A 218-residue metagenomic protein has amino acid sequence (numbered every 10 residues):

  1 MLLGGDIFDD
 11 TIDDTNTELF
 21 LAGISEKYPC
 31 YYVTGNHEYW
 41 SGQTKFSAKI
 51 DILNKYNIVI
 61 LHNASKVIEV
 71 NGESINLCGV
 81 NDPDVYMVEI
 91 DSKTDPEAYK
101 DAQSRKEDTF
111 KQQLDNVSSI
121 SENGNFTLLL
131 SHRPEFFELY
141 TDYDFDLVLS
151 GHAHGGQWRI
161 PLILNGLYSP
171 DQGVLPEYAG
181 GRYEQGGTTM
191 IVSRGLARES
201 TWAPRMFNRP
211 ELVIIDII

Functional and structural regions predicted by a protein language model:
M1-D6, C30-N36, L61-A64, L128-S131 (+2 more regions): Active-site neighborhood of phospho(di)ester-bond hydrolases with catalytic His/Asp-centered motifs
M1-L61: Membrane-embedded segments
I7-D10, N36-W40, K66-I68, D82-V85 (+3 more regions): Solvent-exposed loop/turn segments at secondary-structure junctions within structured extracellular/periplasmic domains
I7-D14, E38-S47, V85-R105, L162-L175 (+1 more regions): Acidic/histidine-rich helix-loop elements that form or flank divalent-metal/phosphate-binding sites at the catalytic
A22, R133-V213: Conserved beta-sheet core of the metallophosphoesterase superfamily
E26-C30, E73, N123-F126, T188: Loop/turn elements at helix/coil->beta-strand transitions in domains of secreted/extracellular proteins
K55-N57, V70-T127, F137-E138, W202-N208: Binuclear metal-dependent hydrolase catalytic cores centered on His/Asp/Glu-rich metal-binding motifs
I215-I218: Short beta-strand-to-coil "C-cap" segments at the C-terminal boundary of structured domains/repeats, marking
